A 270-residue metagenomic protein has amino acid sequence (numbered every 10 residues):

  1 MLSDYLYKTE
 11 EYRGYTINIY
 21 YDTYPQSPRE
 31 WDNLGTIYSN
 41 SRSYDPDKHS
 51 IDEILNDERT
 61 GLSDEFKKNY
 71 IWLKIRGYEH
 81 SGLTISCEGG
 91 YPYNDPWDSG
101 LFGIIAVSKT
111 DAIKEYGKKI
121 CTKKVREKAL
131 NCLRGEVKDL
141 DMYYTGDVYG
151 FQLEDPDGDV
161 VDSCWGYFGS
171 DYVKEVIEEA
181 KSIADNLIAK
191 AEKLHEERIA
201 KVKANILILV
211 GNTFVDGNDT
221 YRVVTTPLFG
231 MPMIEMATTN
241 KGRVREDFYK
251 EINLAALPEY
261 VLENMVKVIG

Functional and structural regions predicted by a protein language model:
M1-G270: Acidic interaction surfaces
